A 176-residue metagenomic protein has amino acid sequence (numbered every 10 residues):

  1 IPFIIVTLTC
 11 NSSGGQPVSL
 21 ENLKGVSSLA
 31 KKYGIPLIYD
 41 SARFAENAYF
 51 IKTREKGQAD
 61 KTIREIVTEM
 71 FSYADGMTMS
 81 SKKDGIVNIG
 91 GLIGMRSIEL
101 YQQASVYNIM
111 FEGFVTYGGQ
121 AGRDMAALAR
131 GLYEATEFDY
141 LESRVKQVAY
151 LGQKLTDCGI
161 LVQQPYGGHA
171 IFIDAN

Functional and structural regions predicted by a protein language model:
I1-V162, I173: Conserved PLP-enzyme active-site core in the AAT-like
H169-N176: Conserved PLP-binding active-site segment of the aspartate aminotransferase-like
